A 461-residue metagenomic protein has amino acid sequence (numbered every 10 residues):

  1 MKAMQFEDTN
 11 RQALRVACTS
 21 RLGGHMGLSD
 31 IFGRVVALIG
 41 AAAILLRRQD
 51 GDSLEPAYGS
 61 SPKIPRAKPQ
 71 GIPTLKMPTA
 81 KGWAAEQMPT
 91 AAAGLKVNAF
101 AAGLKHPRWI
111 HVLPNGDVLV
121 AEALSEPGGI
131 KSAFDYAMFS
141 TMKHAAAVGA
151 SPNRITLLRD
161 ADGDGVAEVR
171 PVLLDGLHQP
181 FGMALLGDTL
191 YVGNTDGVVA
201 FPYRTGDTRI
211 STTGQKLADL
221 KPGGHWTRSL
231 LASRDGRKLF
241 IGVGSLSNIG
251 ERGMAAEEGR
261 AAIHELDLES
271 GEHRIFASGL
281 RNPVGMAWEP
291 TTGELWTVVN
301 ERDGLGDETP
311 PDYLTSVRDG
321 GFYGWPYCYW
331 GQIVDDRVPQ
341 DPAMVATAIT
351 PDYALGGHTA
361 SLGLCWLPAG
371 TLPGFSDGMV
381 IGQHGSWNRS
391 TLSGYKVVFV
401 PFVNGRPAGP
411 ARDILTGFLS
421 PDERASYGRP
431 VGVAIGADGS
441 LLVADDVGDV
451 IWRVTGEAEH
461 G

Functional and structural regions predicted by a protein language model:
M1-D50: Short amphipathic, positively biased membrane-proximal segments that drive organelle/inner-membrane targeting
D50-A92, P127-K131, A137-A145, A150-P152 (+7 more regions): Beta-propeller domain segments
A101-G103, V172-L177, L217-P222, I275-G279 (+3 more regions): Surface loop/turn motifs at the tips and blade-to-blade linkers of beta-strand repeat domains
I110, M183, L230, P283-M286 (+2 more regions): Hydrophobic core register within WD40 beta-propeller blades
L113-N115, L185-G187, A232-G236, P290-T292 (+2 more regions): Residue-level detector of Asp-centered blade-edge/turn motifs that repeat once per structural unit in beta-propeller
D117-L119, T189-V192, K238-G242, E294-V298 (+2 more regions): Conserved beta-propeller blade signature
V169-L186, N194-S233: Asp-box/WD-like beta-propeller blade repeats and closely related beta-sheet repeat scaffolds
A434-G461: Blade-level signature of beta-propeller repeat domains, shared across WD40, Kelch, NHL, RCC1 and BNR/Asp-box propellers
